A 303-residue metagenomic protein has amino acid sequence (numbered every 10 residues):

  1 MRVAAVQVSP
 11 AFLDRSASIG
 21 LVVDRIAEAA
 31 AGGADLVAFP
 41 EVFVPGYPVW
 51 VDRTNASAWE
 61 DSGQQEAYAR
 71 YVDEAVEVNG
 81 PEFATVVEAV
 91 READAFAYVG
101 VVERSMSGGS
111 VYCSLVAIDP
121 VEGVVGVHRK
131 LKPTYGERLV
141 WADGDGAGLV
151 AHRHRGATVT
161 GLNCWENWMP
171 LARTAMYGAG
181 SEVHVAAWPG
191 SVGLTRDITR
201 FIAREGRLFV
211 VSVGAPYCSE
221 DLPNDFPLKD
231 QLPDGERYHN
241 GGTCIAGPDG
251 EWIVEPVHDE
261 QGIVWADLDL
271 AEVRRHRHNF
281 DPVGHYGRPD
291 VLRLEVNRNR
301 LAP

Functional and structural regions predicted by a protein language model:
M1-F12, S114, V127-R129, A157-E166 (+1 more regions): Active-site-proximal beta-strand elements of phosphoester/diester hydrolases
M1-L36: N-terminal glycine-/serine-/threonine-rich phosphate-binding loop
A4, V116-I118, C244, V264: Conserved hydrophobic/aromatic positions in well-ordered beta-strands
R15, A27-V121, G190-V192, R196-G206: Cys-nucleophile CN-hydrolase/nitrilase-fold catalytic domain and related Cys-dependent amidase chemistry that acts on
V78, E82-Y98, T158, C164-V264: CN hydrolase (nitrilase-like) catalytic-core segments centered on the catalytic cysteine and neighboring Lys/Glu
V121, G126-H128, P256: Short hydrophobic alpha-helix segments
K130-G144, E260-F280: A short, polar/charged loop-to-alpha-helix boundary motif
V150-A179, V273-P303: Cysteine/selenocysteine-centered motifs that mediate thiol-based redox chemistry or coordinate metal-sulfur cofactors
